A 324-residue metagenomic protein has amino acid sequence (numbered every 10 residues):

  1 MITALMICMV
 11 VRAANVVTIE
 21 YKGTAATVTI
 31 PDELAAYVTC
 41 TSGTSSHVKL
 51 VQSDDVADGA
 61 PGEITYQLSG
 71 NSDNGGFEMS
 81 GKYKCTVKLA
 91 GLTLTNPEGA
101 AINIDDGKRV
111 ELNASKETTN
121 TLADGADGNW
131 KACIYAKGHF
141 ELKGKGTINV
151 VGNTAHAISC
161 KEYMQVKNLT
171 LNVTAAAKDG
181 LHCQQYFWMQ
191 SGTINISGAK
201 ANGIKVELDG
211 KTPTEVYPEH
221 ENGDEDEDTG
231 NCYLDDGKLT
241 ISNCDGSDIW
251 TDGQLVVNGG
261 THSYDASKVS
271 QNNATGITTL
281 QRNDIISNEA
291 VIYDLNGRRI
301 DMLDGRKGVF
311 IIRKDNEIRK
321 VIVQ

Functional and structural regions predicted by a protein language model:
M1-R12: Bacterial N-terminal signal peptides
A4, S42, G276-L280: N-terminal compositionally biased, intrinsically disordered segments and leader/signal-like regions
C8-M9, Q67, N113, K167 (+2 more regions): A general secondary-structure boundary signal
A14-T275: A composition-driven surface/loop motif
G276-Q324: C-terminal outer-membrane/trafficking sorting elements
